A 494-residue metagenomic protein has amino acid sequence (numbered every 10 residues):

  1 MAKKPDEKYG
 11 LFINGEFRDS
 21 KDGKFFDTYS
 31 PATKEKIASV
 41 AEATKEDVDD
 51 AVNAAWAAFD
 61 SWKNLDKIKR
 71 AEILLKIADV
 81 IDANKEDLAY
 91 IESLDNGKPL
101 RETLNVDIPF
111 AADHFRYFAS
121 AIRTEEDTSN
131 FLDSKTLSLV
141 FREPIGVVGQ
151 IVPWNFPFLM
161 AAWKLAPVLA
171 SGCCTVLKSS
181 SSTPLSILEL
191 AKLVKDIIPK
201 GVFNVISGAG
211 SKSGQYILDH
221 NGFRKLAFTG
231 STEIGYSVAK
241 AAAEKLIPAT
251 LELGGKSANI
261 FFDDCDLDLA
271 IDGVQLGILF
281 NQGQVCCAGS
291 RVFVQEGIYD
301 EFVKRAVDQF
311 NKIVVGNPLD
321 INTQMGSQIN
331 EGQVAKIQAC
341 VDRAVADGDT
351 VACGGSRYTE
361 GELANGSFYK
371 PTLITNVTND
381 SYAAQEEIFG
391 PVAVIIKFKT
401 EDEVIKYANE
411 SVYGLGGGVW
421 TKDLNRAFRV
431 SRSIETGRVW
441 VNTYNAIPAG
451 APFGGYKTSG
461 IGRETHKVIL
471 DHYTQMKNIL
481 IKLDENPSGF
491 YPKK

Functional and structural regions predicted by a protein language model:
M1-A32, S356: Hydrophobic face of amphipathic alpha-helices that form TPR/SEL1-like repeat modules and related alpha-solenoid
K34, R70, E92, F115 (+9 more regions): Residue-level signal for inorganic ion chemistry
E35-E125, K135: Glycine-rich loop-to-alpha-helix module at the N-terminal edge of alpha/beta enzyme cores
E35-S39, I260, V314, A364-K494: Conserved C-terminal structural/oligomerization subdomain of aldehyde/semialdehyde dehydrogenase
I37-A43, A57-N64, Q150, N259-F262 (+5 more regions): Short, well-ordered beta-strand elements within core beta-sheets of diverse protein domains
F59, K63, A78-K85, A89 (+19 more regions): Structural signal for hydrophobic packing residues in well-ordered secondary-structure cores of soluble enzyme domains
D127-L269, F398: Rossmann-like NAD(P) dinucleotide-binding subdomain of oxidoreductase/dehydrogenase enzymes
E233-T378, V441, S488-P492: ALDH superfamily catalytic-core signature
